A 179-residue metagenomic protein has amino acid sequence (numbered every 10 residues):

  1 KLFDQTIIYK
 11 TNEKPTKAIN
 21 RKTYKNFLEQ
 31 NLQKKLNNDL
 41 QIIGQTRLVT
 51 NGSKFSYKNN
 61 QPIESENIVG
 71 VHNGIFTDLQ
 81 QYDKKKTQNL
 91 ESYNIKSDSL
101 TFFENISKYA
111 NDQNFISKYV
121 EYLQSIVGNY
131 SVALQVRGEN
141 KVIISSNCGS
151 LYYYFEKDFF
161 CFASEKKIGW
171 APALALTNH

Functional and structural regions predicted by a protein language model:
K1-H179: Conserved short alpha-helical segments that host acidic/polar catalytic motifs at enzyme active sites
